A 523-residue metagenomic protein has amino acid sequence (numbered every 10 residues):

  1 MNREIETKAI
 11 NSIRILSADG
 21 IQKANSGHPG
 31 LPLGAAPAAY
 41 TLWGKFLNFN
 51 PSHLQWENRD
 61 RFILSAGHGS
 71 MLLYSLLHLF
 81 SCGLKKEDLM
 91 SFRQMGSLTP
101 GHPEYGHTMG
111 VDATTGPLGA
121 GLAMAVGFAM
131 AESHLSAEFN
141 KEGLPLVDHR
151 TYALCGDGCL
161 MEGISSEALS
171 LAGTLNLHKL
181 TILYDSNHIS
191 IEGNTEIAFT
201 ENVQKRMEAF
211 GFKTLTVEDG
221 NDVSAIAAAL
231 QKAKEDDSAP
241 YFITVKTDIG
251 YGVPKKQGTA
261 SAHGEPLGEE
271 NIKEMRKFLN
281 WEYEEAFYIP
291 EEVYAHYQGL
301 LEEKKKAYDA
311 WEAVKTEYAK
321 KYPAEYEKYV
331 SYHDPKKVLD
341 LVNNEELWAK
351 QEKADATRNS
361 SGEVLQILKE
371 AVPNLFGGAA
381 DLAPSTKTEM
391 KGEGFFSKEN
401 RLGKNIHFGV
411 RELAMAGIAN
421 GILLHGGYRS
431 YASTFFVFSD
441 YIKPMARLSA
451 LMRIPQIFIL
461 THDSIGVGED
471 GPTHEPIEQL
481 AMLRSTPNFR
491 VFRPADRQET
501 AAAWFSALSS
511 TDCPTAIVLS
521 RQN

Functional and structural regions predicted by a protein language model:
M1-T151, A295, G299-V518, Q522-N523: Thiamine diphosphate
P51-S52, R59, H107, V111-G299 (+1 more regions): Glycine-rich ThDP/TPP pyrophosphate-binding loop and its adjacent helix/strand module within ThDP-dependent enzymes
